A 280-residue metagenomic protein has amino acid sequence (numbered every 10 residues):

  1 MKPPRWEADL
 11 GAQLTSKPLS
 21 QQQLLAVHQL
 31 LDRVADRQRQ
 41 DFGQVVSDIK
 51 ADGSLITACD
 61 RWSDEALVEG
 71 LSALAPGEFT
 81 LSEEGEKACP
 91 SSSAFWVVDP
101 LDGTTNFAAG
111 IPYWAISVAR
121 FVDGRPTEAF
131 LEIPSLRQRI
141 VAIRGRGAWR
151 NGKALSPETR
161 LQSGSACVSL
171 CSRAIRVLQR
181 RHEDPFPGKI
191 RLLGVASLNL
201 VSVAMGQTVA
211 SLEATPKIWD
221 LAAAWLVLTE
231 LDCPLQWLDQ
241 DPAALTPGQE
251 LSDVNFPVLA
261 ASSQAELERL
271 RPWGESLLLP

Functional and structural regions predicted by a protein language model:
M1-L101, E275, P280: N-terminal subdomain of lithium-sensitive/metallo-dependent phosphomonoesterases centered on the IMPase/IPPase/PAP
M1-Q29, V201-P280: Oxyanion/phosphate-interacting regions
V34, Q38, D60, L71 (+6 more regions): Residue-level signal for inorganic ion chemistry
F79, E128, C167, V209-A210: Short, Asp-centered acidic motifs that coordinate Mg2+ and/or phosphate in catalytic or ligand-binding sites
S82-E84, G152, G194, D239: Short loop/edge segments at beta-strand edges and connector loops that shape dinucleotide/nucleotide cofactor-binding
A94-L131: Glycine-rich active-site/cofactor-binding loop and its immediate structural neighborhood
V118-V201, Q249-P280: Acidic beta-strand-loop-alpha-helix segment within the catalytic core of divalent metal-dependent phosphate-processing
